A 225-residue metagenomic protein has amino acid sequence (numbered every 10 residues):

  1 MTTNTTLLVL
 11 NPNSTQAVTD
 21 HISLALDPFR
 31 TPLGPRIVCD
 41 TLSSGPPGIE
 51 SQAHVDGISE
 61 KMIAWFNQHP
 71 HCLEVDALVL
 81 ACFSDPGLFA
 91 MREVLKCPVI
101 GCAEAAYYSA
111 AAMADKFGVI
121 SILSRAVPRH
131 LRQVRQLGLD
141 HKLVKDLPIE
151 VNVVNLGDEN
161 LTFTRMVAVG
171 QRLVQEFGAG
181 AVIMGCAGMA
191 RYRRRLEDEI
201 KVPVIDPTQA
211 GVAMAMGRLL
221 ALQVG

Functional and structural regions predicted by a protein language model:
T5-P32: N-terminal beta1-alpha1 ligand-phosphate binding loop
V9-L10, C72-C82, G178-C186: Periplasmic-binding protein-like
L10-P12, D40, I120: Short hydrophobic segments within beta-strands
C39-I63, V154-E159: N-terminal beta-loop-helix "entrance" segment that forms/cooperates in small-molecule cofactor or anionic ligand
D56-E74, T164-A179: Short, well-structured alpha-helical segments in soluble
R92-M113, L196-A215: Short, acidic/small-residue loops that bind anionic groups at enzyme active sites
G101-D140: Conserved beta-alpha
R125-G185: Active-site rim beta-loop-alpha module in soluble metabolic enzymes
